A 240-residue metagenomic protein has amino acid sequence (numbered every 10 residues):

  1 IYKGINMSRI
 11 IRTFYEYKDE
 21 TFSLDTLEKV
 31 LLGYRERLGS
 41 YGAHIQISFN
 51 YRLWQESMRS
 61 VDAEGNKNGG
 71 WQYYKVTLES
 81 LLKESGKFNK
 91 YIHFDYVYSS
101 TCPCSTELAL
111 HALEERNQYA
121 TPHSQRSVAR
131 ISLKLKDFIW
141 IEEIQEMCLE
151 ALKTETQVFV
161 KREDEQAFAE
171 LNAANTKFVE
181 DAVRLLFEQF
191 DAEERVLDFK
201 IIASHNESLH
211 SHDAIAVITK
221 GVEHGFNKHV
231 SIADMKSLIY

Functional and structural regions predicted by a protein language model:
I1-Y240: N-terminal intrinsically disordered, cationic/polar leader segments that include organellar targeting peptides
